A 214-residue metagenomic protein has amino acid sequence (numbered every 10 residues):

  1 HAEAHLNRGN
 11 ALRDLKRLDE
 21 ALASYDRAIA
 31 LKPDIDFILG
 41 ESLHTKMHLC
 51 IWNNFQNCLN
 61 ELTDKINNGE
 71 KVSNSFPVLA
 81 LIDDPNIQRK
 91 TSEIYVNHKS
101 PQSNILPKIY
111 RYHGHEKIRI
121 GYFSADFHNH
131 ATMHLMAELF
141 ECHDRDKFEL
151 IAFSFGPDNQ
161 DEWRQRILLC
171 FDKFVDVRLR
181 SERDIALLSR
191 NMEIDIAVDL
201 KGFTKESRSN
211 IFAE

Functional and structural regions predicted by a protein language model:
H1-E214: Alpha-helical solenoid repeat scaffolds of the TPR/TPR-like class and their adjacent stem/linker regions that mediate
